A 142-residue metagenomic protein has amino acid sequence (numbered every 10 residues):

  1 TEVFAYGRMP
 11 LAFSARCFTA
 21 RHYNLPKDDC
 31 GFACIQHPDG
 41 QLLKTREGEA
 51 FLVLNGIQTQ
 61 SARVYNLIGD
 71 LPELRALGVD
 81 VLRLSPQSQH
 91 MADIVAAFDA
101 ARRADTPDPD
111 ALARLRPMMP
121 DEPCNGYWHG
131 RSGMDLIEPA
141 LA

Functional and structural regions predicted by a protein language model:
T1-A142: Active-site pocket-lining/capping segments in soluble small-molecule metabolic enzymes
